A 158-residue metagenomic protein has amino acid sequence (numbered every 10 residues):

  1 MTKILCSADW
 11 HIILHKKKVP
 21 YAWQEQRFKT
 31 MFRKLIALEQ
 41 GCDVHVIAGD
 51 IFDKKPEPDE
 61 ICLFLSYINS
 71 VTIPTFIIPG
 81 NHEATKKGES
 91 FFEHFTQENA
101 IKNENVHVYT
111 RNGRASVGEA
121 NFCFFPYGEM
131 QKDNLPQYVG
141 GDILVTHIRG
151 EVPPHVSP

Functional and structural regions predicted by a protein language model:
M1-L63, Y67, P136-G140: N-terminal active-site segment of His-dependent metallophosphoesterases
L5, V46, F76-I78, Y109 (+2 more regions): Hydrophobic/aromatic beta-strand patches that form the interior of the parallel beta-sheet core in alpha/beta enzyme
D9-I13, N81-H82, H147: Histidine-centered divalent metal-coordination motifs
H15-K18, G49-Y67, P79, A84-N103 (+1 more regions): Metal-dependent catalytic neighborhoods of phosphoester/phosphodiester hydrolases
K34-Q40, F76-P79, V108, I148-R149: Short C-terminal domain-edge/linker segments immediately following a structured domain
V71-T75: A short helix->loop->beta-strand "cap" motif at the edges of active sites that frequently abuts
E83-P158: Conserved catalytic scaffold of divalent metal-dependent phosphoesterases
